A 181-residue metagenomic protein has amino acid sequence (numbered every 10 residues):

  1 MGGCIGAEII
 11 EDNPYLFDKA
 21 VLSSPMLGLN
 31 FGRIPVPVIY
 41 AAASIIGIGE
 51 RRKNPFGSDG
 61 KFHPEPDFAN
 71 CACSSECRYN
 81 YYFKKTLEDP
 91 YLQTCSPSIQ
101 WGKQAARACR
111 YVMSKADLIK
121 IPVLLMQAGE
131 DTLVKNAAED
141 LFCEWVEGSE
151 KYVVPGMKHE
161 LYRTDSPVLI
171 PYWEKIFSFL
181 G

Functional and structural regions predicted by a protein language model:
M1-E8: Glycine-rich nucleophile elbow surrounding the catalytic serine of serine-hydrolase chemistry
E8-Q93: Alpha/beta-hydrolase-fold enzymes
Y15, A116-K120, W145-E147: Short, conserved loop/helix-junction motifs that constitute active-site signature segments in enzyme catalytic cores
V21, L124-M126, Y152: Hydrophobic/aromatic beta-strand patches that form the interior of the parallel beta-sheet core in alpha/beta enzyme
S96-K115: Active-site nucleophile elbow and catalytic-triad environment of alpha/beta-hydrolase enzymes
I119, L125-Q127, D131: Short beta-strand/loop motif that positions the catalytic acidic residue of the alpha/beta-hydrolase fold
I121, K135-E144: Short alpha-helix in the alpha/beta-hydrolase fold that links the catalytic acid
S149-E150, P155-G181: Catalytic active-site module of serine/aspartate enzymes centered on a nucleophile-bearing elbow/loop
